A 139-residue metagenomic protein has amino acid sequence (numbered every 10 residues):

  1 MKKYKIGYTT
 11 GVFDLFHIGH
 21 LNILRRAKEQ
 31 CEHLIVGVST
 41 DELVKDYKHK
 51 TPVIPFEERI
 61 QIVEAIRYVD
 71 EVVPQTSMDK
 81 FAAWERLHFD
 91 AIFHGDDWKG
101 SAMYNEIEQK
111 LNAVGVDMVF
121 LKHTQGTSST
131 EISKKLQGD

Functional and structural regions predicted by a protein language model:
M1-D139: Nucleotidyltransferase catalytic core that binds NTPs
